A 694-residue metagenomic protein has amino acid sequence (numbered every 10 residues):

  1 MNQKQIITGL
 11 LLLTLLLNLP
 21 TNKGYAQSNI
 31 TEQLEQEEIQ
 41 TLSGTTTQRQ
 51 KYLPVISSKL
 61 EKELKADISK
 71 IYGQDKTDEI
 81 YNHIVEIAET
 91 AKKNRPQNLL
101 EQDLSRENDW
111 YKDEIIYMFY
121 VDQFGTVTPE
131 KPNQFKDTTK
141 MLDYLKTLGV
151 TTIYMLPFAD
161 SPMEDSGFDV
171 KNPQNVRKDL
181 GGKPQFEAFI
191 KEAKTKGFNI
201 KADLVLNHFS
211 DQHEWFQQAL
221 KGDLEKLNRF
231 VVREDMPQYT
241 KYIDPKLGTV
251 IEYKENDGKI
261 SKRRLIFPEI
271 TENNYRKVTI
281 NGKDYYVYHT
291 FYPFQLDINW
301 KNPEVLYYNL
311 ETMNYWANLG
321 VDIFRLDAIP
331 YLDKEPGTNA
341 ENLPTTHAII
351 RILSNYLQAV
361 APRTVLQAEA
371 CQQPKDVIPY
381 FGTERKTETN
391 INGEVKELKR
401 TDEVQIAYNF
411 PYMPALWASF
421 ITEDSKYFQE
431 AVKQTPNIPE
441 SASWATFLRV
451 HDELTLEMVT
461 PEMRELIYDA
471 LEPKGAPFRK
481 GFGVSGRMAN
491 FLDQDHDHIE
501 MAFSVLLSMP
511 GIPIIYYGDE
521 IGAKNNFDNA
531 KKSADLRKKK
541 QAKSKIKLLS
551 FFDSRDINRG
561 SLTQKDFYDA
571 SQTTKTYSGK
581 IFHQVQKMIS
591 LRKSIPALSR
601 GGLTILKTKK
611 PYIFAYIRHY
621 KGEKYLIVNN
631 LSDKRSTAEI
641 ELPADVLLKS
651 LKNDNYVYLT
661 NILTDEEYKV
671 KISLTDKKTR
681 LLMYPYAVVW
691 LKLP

Functional and structural regions predicted by a protein language model:
M1-G9: Bacterial N-terminal signal peptides that target proteins for export
G9-N18: Bacterial N-terminal signal peptides
G24-A26: Boundary at the C-terminal end of the N-terminal hydrophobic targeting segment
S28-E304, N318, I329-S419, L659 (+1 more regions): Acidic/aromatic-lined carbohydrate-recognition and catalytic surfaces of CAZymes acting on diverse glycans
N29-I39, S43-Q48, Y52, I56 (+5 more regions): Loop/helix patches that line or flank the sugar-binding groove of alpha-linked glycan CAZymes
D211, W215-N256, I260, A361-R537 (+2 more regions): Conserved alpha/beta catalytic core and glycan-binding cleft of carbohydrate-active enzymes
L659-D676: Solvent-exposed beta-strand/loop surfaces of large extracellular or lumenal domains
K671-P694: C-terminal beta-strand-rich structural cap/linker in extracellular carbohydrate-active enzymes
